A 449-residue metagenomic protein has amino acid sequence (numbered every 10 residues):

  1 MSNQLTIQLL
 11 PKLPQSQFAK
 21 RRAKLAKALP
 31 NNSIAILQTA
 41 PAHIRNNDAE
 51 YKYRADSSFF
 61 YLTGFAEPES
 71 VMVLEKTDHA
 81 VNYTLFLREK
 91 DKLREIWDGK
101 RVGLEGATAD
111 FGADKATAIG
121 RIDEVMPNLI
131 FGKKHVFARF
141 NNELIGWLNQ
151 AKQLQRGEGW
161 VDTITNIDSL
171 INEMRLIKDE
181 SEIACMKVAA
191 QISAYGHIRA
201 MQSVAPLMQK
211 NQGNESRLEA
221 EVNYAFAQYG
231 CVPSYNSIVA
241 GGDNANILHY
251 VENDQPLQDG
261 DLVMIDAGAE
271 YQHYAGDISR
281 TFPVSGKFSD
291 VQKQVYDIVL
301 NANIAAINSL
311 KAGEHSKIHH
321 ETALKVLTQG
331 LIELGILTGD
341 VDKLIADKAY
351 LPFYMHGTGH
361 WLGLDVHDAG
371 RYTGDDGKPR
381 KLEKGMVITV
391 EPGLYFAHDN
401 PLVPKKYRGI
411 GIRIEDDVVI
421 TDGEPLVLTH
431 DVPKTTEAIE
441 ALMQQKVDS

Functional and structural regions predicted by a protein language model:
M1-S449: Active-site neighborhoods and metal-handling regions in enzymes and metal-associated proteins
